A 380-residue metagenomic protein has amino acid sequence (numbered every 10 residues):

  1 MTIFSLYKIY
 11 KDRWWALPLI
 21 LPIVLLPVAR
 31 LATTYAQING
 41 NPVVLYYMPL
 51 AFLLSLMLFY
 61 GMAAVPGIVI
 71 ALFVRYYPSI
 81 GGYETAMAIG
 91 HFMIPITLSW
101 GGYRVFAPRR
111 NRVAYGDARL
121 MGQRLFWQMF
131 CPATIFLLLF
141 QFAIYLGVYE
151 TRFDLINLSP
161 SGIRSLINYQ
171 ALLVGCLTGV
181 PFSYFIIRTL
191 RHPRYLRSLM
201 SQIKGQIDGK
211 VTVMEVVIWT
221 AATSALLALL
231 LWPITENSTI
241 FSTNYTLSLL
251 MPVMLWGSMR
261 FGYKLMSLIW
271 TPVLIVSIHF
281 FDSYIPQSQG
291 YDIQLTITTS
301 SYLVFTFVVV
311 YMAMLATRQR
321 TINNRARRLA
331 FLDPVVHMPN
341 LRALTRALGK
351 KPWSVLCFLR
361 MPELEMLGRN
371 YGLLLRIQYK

Functional and structural regions predicted by a protein language model:
M1-D12: Short, Lys/Arg-rich, polar N-terminal cytosolic tail immediately upstream of the first transmembrane signal-anchor
A16-L17, L58-I68, M121, L125-F126 (+1 more regions): Membrane-interfacial loop-to-transmembrane alpha-helix junctions, especially the N-terminal start
I23, P27-P49, Y83-V213, L231-E236 (+3 more regions): Membrane-embedded alpha-helical hairpins and interfacial helices in multi-pass inner-membrane proteins
A29-T33, L45-A51, S55-I68: An N-terminal structural lobe/cap that precedes and organizes the functional/catalytic core across diverse proteins
Y35-G40, A71-G102, I275-L303: Interfacial aromatic-anchored transmembrane helix boundaries in multi-pass membrane proteins
A64-I80, P132-R152, I218-I240, M251-G290: Hydrophobic transmembrane alpha-helices
T246-L247, S277-P286, G290-P334, L341-K351: Signal-transducing coiled-coil linker helices
R327-F331, H337-V355, L364-K380: Conserved long alpha-helical elements within nucleotide-processing catalytic cores of c-di-GMP signaling and class III
